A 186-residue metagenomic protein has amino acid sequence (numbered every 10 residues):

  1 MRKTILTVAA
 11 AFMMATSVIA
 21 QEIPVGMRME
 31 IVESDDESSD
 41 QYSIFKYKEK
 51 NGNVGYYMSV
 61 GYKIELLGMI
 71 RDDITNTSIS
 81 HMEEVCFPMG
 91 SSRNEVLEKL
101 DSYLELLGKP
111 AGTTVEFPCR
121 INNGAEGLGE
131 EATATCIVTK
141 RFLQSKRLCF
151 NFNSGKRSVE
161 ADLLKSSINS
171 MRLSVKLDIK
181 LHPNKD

Functional and structural regions predicted by a protein language model:
T4-T16: Sec-dependent N-terminal signal peptides
A20-D186: Positively charged, low-complexity terminal tracts and the immediately adjacent first secondary-structure elements
